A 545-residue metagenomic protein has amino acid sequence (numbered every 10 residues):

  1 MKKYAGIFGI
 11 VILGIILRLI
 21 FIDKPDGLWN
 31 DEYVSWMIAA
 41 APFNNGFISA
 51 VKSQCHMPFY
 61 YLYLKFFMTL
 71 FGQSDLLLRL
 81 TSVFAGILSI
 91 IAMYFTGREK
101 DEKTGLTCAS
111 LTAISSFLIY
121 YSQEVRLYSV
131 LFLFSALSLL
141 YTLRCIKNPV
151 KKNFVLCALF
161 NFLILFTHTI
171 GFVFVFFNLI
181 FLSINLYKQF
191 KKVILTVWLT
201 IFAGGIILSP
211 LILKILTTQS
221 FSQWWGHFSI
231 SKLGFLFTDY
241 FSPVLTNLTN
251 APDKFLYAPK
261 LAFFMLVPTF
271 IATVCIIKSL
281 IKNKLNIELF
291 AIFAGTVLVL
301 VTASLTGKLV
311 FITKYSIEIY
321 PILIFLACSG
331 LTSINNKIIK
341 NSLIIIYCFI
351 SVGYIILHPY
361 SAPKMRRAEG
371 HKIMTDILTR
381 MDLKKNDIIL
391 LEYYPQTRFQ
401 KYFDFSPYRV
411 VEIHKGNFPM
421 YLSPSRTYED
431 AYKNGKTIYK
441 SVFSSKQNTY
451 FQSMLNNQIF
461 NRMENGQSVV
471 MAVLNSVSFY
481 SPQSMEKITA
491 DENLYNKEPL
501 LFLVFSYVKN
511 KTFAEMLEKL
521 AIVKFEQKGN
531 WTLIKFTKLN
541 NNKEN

Functional and structural regions predicted by a protein language model:
M1-G9: N-terminal membrane topogenic signal
I10-N335, I339-L343, Y347-F536: Membrane-proximal helix-loop-helix interfaces that form the catalytic/acceptor-binding platform of multi-pass membrane
K535-E544: Short beta-strand-to-coil "C-cap" segments at the C-terminal boundary of structured domains/repeats, marking
